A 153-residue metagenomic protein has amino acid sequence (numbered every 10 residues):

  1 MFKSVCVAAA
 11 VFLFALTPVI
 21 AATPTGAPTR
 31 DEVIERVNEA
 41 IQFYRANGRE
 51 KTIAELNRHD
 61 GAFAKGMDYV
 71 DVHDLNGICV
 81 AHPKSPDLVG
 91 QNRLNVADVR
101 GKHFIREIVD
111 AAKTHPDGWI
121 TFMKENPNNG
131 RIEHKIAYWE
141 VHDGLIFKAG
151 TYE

Functional and structural regions predicted by a protein language model:
F2-V7, F12-E153: N-terminal membrane-sensor/transducer module of prokaryotic signaling receptors
